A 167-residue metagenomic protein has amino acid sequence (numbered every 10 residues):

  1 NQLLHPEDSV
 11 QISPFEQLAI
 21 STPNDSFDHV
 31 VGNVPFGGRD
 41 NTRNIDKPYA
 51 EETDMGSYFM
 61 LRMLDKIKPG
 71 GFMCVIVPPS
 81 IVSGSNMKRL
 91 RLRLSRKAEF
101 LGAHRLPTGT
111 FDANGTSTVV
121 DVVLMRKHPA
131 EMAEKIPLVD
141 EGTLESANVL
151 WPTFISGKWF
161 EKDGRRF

Functional and structural regions predicted by a protein language model:
N1, S13-K47, S57, L61-I67 (+1 more regions): Conserved proline-anchored active-site loop of SAM-dependent methyltransferases that bridges a beta-strand
N1, S26, M55, N86 (+2 more regions): Generic detector of ordered secondary-structure context
Q2-D8: Short, conserved SAM-binding/catalytic segment of Class I S-adenosyl-L-methionine-dependent methyltransferases
S9-I12, A103: Generic structural signal for residues in well-ordered beta-strands
Q17-I20, T108-A113: A short acidic, often aromatic-flanked loop/helix-cap motif at beta-alpha or helix-coil junctions that lines enzyme
P35, T108, H128: Flexible loop residues that form catalytic and substrate-binding hotspots at small-molecule/glycan-binding clefts
E51-F111, T118-M125: Conserved Class I SAM-dependent methyltransferase catalytic core
D112-F167: Flexible, glycine-/basic-rich loop-and-beta segments that form/coincide with the SAM-dependent methyltransferase
